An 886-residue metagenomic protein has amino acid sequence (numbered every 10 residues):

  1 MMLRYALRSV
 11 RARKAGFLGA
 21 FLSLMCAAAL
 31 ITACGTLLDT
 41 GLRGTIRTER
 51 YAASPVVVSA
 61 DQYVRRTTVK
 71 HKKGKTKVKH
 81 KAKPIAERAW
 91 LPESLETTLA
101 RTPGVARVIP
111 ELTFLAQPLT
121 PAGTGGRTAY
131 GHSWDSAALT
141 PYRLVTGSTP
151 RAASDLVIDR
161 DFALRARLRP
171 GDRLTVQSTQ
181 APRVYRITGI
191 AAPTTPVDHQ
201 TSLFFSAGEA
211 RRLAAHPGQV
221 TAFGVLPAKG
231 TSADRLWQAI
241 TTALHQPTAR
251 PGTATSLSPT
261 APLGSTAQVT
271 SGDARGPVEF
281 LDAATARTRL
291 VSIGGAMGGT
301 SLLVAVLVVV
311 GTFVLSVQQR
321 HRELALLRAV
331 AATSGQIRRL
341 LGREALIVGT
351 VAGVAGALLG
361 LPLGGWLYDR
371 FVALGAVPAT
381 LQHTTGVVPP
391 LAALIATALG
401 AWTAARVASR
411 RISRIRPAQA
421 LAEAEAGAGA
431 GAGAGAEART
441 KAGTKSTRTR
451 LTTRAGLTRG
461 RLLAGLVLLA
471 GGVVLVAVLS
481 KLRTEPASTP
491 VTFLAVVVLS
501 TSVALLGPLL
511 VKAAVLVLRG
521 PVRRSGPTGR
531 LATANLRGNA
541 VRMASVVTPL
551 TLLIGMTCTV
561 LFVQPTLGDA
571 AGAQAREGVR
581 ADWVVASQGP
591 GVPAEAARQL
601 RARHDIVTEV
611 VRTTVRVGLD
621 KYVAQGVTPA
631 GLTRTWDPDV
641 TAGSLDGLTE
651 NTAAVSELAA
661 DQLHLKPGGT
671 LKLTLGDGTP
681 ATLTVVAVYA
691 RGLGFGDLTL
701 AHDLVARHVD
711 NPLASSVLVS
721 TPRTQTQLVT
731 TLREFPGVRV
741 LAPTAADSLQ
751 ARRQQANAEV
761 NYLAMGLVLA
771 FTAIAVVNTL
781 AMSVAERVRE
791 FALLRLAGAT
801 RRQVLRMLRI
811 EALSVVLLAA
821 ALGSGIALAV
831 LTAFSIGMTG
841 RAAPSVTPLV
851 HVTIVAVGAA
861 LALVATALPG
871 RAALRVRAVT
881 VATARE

Functional and structural regions predicted by a protein language model:
L3-V306, L315, Y689-L767: Membrane transport/envelope proteins' first extracytoplasmic loop
R4, A12, G16, C26-K72 (+11 more regions): Alpha-helical transmembrane segments
S9, R13-G16, L307-T350, I415 (+1 more regions): Interfacial "coupling" helices/loops that link adjacent transmembrane helices in transporter permeases
A15-L18, R289-S292, A392-A405, A428-V563 (+1 more regions): Alpha-helical transmembrane segments, especially those used as permease/efflux helices and single-pass anchors
L37-A53, T253, T260-A261, D273-L303 (+5 more regions): Membrane interfacial helix motifs at helix-loop boundaries and amphipathic/re-entrant anchors
F313, L346-A376, P389-R414, V474-L479 (+3 more regions): Small-residue-rich transmembrane alpha-helices
S413-T440, S446-T452, L874-E886: Short cytosolic juxtamembrane segments of multi-pass membrane proteins
F493, V497-L499, V503-D661, P667-T670 (+1 more regions): Juxtamembrane segments of multi-pass membrane proteins
